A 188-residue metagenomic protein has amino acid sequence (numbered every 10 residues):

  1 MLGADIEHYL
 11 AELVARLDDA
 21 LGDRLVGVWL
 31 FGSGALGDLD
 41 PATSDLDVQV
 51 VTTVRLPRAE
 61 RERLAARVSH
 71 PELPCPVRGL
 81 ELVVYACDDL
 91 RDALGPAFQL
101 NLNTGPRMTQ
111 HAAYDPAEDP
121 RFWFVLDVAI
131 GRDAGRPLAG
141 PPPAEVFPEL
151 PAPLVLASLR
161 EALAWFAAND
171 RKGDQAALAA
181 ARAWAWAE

Functional and structural regions predicted by a protein language model:
M1, A66-D170: Conserved NTP/Mg2+-binding pocket subregion across the NTase superfamily
M1-W29, A59-R61: Helical scaffold of the NTase/Pol beta-like nucleotidyltransferase catalytic core
A11, A15, A66-S69, A185: Surface-exposed alpha-helical segments enriched in charged/polar residues
L30-A66, H70, G79-V84: Catalytic metal-binding acidic patch
A35-L36, D89, R182-A185: Short, solvent-exposed loop/turn segments at secondary-structure junctions
R160-E188: Hydrophobic alpha-helical packing segments in soluble, helical-rich domains
